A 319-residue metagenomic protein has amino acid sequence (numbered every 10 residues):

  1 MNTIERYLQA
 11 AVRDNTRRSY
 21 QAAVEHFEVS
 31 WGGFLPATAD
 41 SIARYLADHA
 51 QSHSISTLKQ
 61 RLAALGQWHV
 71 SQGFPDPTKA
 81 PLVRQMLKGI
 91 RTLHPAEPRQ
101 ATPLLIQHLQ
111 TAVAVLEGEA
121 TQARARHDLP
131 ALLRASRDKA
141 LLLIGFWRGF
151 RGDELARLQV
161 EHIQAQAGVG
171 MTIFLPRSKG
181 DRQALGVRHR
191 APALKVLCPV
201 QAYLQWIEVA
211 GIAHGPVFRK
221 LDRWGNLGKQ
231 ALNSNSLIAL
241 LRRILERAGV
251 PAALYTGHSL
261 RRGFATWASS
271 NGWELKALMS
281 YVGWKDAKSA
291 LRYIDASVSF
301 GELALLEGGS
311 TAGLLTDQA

Functional and structural regions predicted by a protein language model:
M1-A319: Extended, non-catalytic subsegments within catalytic or DNA/protein-binding/adaptor domains
